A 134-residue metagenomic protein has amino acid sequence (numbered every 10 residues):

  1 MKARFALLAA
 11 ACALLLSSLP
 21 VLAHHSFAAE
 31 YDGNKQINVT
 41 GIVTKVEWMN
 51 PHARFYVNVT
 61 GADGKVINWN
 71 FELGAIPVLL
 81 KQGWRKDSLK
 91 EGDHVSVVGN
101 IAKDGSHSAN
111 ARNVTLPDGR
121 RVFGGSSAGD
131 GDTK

Functional and structural regions predicted by a protein language model:
M1-A9: Bacterial N-terminal signal peptides that target proteins for export
A9-P20: Bacterial N-terminal signal peptides
L22-I37: Short boundary/loop segments of OB/S1/cold-shock single-stranded nucleic-acid-binding domains
G41-V43: Conserved hydrophobic positions within beta-strands
M49-V59: Short aromatic-glycine-enriched beta-strand elements
L73-K81: Short, structured beta-strand/loop micro-motifs enriched in basic residues and often containing a Trp
K81-S96: Short nucleic-acid-contacting surface segments enriched for D/E, G, S/T with interspersed K/R
A102-S126: OB-fold/S1-family single-stranded nucleic acid-binding modules
